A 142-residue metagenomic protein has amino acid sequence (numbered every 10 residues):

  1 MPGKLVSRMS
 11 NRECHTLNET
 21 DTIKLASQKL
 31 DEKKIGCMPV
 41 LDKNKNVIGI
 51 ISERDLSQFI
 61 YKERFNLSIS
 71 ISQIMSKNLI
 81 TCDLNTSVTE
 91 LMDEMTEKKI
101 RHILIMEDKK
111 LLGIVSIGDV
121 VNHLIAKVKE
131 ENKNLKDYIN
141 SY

Functional and structural regions predicted by a protein language model:
M1-G36, I139-S141: A contiguous, well-structured "functional interface" segment within a domain
M1-R12, S52-T96, I117-Y142: Tandem CBS (Bateman) regulatory domains
L17-K34, L41-N44, T81-K99, M106: The conserved cystathionine-beta-synthase
K29-K62: Acidic (E/D-rich), amphipathic helical modules within compact regulatory domains
P39, L104, S116: Conserved beta-strand segments that form the floor/walls of ligand-binding pockets within enzyme and binding domains
N44, K109, G118-V121: Short, flexible active-site-adjacent loop segments at beta-strand->alpha-helix junctions, enriched in small/polar
V47-I48, M106, L111-L112: Short hydrophobic beta-strand segments in globular cytosolic domains
